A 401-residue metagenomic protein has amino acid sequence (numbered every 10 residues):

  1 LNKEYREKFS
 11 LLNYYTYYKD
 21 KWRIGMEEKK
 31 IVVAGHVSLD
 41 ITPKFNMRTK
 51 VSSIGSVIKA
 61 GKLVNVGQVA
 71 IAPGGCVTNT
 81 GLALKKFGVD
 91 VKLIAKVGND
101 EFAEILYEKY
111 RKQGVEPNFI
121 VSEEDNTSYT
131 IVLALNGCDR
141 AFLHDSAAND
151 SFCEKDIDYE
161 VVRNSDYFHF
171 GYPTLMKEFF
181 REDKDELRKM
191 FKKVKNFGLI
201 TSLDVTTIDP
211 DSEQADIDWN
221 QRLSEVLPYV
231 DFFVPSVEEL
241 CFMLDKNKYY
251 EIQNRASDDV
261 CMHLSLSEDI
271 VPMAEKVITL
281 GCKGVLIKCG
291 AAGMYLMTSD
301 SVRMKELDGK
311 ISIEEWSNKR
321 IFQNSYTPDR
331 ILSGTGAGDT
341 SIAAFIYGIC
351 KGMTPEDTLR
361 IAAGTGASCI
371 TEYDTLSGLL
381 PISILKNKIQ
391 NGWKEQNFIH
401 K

Functional and structural regions predicted by a protein language model:
L1-G25: Short, Lys/Arg-enriched N-terminal segments with co-localized hydrophobic residues within the first ~10-30 amino acids
K21-I94, E101-K112, I313-S317, N324 (+2 more regions): Glycine-rich phosphate/adenosyl-contacting loop at the front of the ribokinase-like
R23-G35, K192-N196, E225, L244-K401: Conserved phosphate-binding/catalytic region of the ribokinase-like
K109-D125: A glycine-rich helix N-cap at a beta->alpha junction
Q113-E116, D216-F242, E315: Structural recognition of alpha->loop->beta junctions
S122, V132-E178: Conserved phosphate-binding/catalytic loop of the ribokinase/pfkB sugar-kinase fold
L175-D185, E213, L244, I252: Glycine/threonine-rich flexible loop motifs
E182-K189, A215-R222: Charged helix-capping and loop-helix junction motifs
